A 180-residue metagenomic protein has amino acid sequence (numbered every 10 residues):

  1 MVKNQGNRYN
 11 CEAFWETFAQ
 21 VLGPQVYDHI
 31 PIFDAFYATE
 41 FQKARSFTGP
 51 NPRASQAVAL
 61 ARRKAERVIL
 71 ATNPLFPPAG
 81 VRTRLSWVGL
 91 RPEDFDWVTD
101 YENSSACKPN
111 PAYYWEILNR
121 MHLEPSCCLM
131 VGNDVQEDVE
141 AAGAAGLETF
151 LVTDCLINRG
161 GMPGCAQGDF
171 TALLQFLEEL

Functional and structural regions predicted by a protein language model:
M1-A38: A metal-dependent, Asp-based hydrolase signature
K3-G6, S46, N73, S105: Conserved aromatic-histidine-acidic binding/catalytic patches
Y9, A13, A38-I69: Short, acidic loop-to-helix structural element flanking the phosphoryl-transfer center in phosphate-processing enzymes
F18-P24, R45-P50, G80-V81: Short acidic/polar alpha-helix capping motifs at helix-coil junctions
V21, T39, E116, R120: Solvent-exposed, charged/polar functional surfaces in cytosolic regulatory/catalytic domains
S55, A59-R62, E66-L180: Asp-based, Mg2+/Mn2+-dependent phosphohydrolase catalytic module
